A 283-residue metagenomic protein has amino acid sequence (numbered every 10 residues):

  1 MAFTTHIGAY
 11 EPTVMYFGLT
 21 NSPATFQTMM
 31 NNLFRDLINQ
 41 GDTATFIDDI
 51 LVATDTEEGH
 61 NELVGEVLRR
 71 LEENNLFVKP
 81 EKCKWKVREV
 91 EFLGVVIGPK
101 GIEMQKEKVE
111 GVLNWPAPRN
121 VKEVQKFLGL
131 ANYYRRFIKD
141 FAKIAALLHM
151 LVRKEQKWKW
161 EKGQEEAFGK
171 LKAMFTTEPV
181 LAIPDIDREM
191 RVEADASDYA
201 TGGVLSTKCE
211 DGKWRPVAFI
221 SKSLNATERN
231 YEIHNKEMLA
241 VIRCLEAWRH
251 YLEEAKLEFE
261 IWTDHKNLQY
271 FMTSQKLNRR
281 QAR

Functional and structural regions predicted by a protein language model:
M1-K256, N267-L277: Retroelement reverse transcriptase polymerase core
E260-W262: C-terminal accessory regions
L277-R283: Short, intrinsically disordered, charge-balanced linker/junction segments flanking boundaries in proteins
